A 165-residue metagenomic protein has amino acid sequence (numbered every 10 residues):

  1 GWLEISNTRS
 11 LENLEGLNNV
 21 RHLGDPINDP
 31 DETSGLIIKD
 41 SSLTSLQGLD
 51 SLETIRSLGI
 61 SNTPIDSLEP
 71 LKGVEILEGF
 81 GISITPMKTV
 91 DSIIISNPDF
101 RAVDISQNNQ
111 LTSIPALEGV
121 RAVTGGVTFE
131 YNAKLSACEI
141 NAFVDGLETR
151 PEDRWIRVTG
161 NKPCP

Functional and structural regions predicted by a protein language model:
G1-T44, G48-D66, P70-K88, S92-L111 (+2 more regions): Concave beta-strand-loop units of leucine-rich repeat
